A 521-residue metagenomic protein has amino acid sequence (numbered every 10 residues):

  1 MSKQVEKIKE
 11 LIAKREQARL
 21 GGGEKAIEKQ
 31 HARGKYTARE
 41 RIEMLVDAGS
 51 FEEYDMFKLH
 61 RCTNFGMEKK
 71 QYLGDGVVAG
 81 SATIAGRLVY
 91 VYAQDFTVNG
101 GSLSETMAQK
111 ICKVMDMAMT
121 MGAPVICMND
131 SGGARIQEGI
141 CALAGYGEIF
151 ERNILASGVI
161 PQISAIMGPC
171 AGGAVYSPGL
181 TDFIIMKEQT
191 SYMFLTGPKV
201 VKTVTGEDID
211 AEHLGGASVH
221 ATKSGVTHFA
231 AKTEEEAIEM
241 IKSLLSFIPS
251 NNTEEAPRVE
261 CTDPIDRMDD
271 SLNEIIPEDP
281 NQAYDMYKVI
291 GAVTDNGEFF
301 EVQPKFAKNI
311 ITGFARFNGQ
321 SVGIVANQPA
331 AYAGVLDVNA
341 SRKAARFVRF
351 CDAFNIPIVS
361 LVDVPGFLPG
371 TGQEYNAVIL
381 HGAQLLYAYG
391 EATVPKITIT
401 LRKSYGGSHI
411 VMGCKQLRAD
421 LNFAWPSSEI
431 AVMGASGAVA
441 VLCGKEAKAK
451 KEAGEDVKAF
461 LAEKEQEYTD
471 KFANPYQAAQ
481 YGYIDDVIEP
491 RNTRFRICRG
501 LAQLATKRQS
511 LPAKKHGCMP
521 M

Functional and structural regions predicted by a protein language model:
M1-M521: Ligand-binding clefts of soluble mixed alpha/beta catalytic domains
